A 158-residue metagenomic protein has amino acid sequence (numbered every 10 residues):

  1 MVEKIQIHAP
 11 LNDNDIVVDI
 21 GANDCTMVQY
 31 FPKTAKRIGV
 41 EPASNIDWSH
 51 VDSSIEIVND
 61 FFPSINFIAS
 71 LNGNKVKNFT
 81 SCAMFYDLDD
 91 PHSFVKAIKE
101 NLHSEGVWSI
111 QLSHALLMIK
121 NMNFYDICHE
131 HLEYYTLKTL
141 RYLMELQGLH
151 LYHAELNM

Functional and structural regions predicted by a protein language model:
M1-I16: Conserved alpha-helix/loop element of class I SAM-dependent methyltransferases that forms part of the SAM/SAH-binding
N12-N23, I38: Conserved class I S-adenosyl-L-methionine
D24-T34: Conserved SAM-binding loop of SAM-dependent methyltransferases across substrates and taxa, primarily the Class I
D52-F67: Conserved SAM-binding strand-loop segment of SAM-dependent methyltransferases
K77-T80: A conserved beta-strand element that flanks and buttresses the S-adenosyl-L-methionine
M84: Hydrophobic adenine-recognition pocket in adenosine-nucleotide-binding enzymes
H92-S109: A short glycine-rich, Lys/Arg-flanked "PGG" loop and its adjoining helix->strand segment in the class I
W108-E133, L137-T139: Short, glycine-/aromatic-enriched active-site segment of Class I SAM-dependent methyltransferases
